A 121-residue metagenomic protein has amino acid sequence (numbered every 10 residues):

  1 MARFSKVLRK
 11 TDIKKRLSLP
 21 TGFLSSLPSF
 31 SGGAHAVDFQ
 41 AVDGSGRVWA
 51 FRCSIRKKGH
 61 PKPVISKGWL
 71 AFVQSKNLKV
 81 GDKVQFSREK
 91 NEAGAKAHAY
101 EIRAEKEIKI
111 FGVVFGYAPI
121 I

Functional and structural regions predicted by a protein language model:
M1-I121: Acidic, low-complexity intrinsically disordered regions
